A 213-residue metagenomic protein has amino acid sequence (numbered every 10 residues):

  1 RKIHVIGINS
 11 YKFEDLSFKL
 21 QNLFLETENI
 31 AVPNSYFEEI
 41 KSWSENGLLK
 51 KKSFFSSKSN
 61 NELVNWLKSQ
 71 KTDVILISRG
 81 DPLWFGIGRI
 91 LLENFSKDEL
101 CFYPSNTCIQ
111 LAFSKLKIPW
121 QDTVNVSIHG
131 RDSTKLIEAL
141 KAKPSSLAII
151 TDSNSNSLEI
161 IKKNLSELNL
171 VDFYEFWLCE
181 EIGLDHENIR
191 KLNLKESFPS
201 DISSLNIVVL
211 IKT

Functional and structural regions predicted by a protein language model:
R1-V5, K19-Q21, V74, A142-T213: A contiguous loop/helix-start segment that scaffolds small-molecule binding in enzyme catalytic cores
R1-Y103, Q110-L111, R131: Class I S-adenosyl-L-methionine
S10-Y11, T107-C108, G130-D132, D152-N156 (+1 more regions): Short acidic/polar capping segments at secondary-structure boundaries
K50, I118-Q121, L194-E196: Short, hinge-like loop/turn segments at secondary-structure boundaries
E62-S69, K135-A142, K195-S200: Short amphipathic alpha-helix with an adjacent loop that forms part of the alpha/beta core around
F95-E99, I118-D122, L168-F173: A short alpha->loop->secondary-structure connector
Q110-I118, D185-R190: Glycine-rich, charge-decorated loop segments at or immediately adjacent to ligand/cofactor-binding or catalytic sites
F113-K143, D152: Short, glycine-/small-residue-rich phosphate/pyrophosphate-handling segment
